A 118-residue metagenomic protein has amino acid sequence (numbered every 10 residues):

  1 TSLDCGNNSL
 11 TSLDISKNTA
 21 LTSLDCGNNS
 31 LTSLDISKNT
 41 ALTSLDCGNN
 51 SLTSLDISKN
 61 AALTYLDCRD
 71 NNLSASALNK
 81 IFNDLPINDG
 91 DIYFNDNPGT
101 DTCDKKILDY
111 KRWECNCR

Functional and structural regions predicted by a protein language model:
S2-L10, K17-L31, K38-L52, K59-S74 (+2 more regions): Concave beta-strand-loop units of leucine-rich repeat
T102-K105: Short, surface-exposed alpha-helical segments at coil->helix boundaries
